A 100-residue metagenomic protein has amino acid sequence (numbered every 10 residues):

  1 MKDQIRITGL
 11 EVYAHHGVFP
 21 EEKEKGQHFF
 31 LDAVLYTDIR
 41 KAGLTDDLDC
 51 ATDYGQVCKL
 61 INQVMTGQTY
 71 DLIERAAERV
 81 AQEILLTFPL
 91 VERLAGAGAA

Functional and structural regions predicted by a protein language model:
M1-A100: N-terminal, polar/charged subdomain of small-to-medium soluble alpha/beta proteins
